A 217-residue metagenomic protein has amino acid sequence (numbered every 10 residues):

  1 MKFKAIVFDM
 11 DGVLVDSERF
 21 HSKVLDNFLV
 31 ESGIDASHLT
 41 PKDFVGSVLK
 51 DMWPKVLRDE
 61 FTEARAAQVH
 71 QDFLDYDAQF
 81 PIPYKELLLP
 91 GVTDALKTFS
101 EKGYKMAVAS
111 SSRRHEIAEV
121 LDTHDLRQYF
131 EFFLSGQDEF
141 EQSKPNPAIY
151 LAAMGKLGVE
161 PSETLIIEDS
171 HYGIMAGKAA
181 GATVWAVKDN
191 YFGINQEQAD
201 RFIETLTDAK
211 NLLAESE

Functional and structural regions predicted by a protein language model:
M1-K4, K97-S100, R114, E119-E217: Asp-based, Mg2+/Mn2+-dependent phosphohydrolase catalytic module
K2-K102: N-terminal helical cap/lid subdomain that shapes the substrate entry/recognition surface in HAD-like hydrolases
M10, F44, K105, L134 (+1 more regions): Short glycine/serine/threonine-biased micro-segments
L14, V30, P41-K42, K55-R58 (+7 more regions): Generic anion/oxyanion-binding catalytic loop in active/binding sites
D16, E86, V108, E141 (+1 more regions): Residue-level marker of alpha-helix boundaries and capping positions
D35, K105, T183: Residue-level detector of anion-binding/catalytic polar loops
S110-S112: Conserved phosphate-coupling serine/threonine residues in phosphotransfer and NTP-handling enzymes
